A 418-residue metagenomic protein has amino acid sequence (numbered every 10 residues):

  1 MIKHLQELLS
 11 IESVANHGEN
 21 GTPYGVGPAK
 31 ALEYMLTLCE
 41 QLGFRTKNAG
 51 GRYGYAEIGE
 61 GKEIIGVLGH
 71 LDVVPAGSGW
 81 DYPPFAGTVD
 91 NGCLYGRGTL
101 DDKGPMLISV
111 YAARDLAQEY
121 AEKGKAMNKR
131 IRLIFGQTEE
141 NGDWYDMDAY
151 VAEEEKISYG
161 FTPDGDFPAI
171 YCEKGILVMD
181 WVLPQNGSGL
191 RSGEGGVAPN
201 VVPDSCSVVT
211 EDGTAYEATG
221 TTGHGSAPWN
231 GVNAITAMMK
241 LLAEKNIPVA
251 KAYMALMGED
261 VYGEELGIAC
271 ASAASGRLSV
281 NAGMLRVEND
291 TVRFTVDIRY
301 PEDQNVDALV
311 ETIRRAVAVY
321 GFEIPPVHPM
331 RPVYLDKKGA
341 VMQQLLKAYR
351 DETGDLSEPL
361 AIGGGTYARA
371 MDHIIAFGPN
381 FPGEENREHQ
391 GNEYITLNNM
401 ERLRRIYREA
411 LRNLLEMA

Functional and structural regions predicted by a protein language model:
M1-L68, V73-A76, T291, T295 (+3 more regions): N-terminal helical capping/dimerization or prosegment-like subdomains of hydrolases acting on amide or phosphate bonds
I64-F135, M147, E153-E155, Q390-E393 (+1 more regions): Active-site metal-coordination/substrate-binding segment of hydrolases, especially metallo-dependent peptidases
L71-V73, I131-D143, P163-P168, F381: Acidic, glycine-rich active-site loops and adjacent beta-strand->loop/helix elements that engage anionic groups
V74-D90, L183, G213-A218, A318-V319 (+1 more regions): Acidic-glycine-rich active-site phosphate/pyrophosphate-binding loop
M147-Q304: Midchain, well-structured core segments that form catalytic/ion-binding scaffolds
Y216, A243, A308-V317: Short amphipathic alpha-helices in soluble, non-transmembrane regions that often serve as interface/regulatory elements
W229-N281, R286-N289, R299, D303-Q304 (+2 more regions): An extended, acidic, His-containing surface patch that forms the Zn2+-binding/catalytic region of metallohydrolases
